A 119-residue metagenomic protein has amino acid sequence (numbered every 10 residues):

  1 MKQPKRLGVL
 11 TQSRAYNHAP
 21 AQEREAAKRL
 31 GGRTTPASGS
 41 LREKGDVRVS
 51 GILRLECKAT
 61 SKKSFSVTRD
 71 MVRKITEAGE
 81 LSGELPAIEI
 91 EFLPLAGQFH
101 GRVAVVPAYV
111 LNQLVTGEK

Functional and structural regions predicted by a protein language model:
M1-K119: Catalytic phosphate/metal-binding cores of nucleic-acid and nucleotide-processing enzymes, i.e., regions that mediate
